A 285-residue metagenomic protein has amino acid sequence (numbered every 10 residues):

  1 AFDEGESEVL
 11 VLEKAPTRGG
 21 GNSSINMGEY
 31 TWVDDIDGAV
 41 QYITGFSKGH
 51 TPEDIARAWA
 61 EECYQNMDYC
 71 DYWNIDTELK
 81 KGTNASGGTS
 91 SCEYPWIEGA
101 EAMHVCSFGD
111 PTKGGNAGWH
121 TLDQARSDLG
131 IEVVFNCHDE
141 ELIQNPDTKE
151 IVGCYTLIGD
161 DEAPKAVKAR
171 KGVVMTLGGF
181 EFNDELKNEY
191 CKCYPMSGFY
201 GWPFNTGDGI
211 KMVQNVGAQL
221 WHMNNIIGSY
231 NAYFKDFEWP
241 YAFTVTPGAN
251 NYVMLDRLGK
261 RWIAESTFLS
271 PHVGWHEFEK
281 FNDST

Functional and structural regions predicted by a protein language model:
F2-I25: Glycine-rich FAD pyrophosphate-binding loop
S7-V9, T77, V173: Hydrophobic anchor at the start of a short beta-strand that flanks the dinucleotide cofactor-binding loop
G19, E61-A163, R170, D184-E185 (+1 more regions): Conserved redox-cofactor binding core of oxidoreductases
S24, H50-A56, Y69-G87, Q219-H222 (+2 more regions): A short alpha-helix-loop-beta-strand transition element characteristic of N-terminal alpha/beta dinucleotide-binding
M27-E61: Glycine-rich active-site loop/strand segments that organize a redox cofactor
D160-D236: Glycine-rich loop(s) and the adjacent beta-strand/alpha-helix scaffold that form part
I210-M212, Q219-T285: An anion/pyrophosphate-binding glycine-rich loop and adjacent beta-alpha core in soluble alpha-beta enzymes
